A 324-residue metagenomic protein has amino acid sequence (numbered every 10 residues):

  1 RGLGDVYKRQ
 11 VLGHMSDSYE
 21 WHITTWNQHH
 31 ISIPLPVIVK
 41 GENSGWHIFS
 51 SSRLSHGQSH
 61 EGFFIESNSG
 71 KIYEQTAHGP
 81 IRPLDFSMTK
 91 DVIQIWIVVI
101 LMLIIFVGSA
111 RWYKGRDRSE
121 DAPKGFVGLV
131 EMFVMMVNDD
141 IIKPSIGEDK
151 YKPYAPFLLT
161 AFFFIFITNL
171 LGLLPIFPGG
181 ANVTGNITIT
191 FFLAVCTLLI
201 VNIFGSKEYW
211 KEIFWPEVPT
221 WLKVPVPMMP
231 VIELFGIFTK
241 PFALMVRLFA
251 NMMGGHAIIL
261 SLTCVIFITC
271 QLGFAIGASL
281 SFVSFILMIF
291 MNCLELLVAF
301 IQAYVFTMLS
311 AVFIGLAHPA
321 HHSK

Functional and structural regions predicted by a protein language model:
G2-Y7: Short, small-residue-biased leader/transition segments that mark boundaries at the very start of proteins
K8-E66: Intrinsically disordered, low-complexity N-terminal segments that are enriched in acidic
K40-G45, F49-V98: Individual transmembrane alpha-helix segments
G79-S119, K152-F157, P178-F191: Hydrophobic alpha-helical transmembrane segments
P83-S87, D91, K124, G128 (+8 more regions): Membrane-helix interfacial "entry" motifs
I104-S145, W210: Hydrophobic transmembrane alpha-helix segments characteristic of membrane transport and insertion machinery
G125-T168, M228: Alpha-helical transmembrane segments and their immediate interhelical loop/hinge regions in multi-pass membrane
A155, T160-L174, T188-F192, C196-M308 (+1 more regions): Hydrophobic alpha-helical transmembrane segments and adjacent short intramembrane/lumenal linkers of inner/organellar
